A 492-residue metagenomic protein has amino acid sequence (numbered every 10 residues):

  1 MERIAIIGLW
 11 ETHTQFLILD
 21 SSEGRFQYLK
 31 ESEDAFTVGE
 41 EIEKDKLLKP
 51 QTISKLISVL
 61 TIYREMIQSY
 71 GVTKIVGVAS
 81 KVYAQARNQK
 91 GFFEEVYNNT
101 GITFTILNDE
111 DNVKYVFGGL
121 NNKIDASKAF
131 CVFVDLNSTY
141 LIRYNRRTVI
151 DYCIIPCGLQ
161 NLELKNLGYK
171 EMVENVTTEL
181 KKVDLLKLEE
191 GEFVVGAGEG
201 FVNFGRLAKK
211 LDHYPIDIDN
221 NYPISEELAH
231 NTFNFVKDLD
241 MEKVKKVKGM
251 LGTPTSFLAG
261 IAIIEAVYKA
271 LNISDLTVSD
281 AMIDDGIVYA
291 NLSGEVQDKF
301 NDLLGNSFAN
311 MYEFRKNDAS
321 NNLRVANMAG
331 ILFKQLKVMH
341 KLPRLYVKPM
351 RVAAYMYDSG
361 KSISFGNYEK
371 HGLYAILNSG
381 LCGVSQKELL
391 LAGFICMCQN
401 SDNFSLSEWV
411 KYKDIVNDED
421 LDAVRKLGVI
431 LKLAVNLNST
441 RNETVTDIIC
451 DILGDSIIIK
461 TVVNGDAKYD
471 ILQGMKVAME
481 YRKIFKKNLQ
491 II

Functional and structural regions predicted by a protein language model:
M1-A5, L9-Q15, L19-S80, K90-F104: N-terminal glycine/serine-rich phosphate-binding loop of ATP-dependent small-molecule kinases, especially carbohydrate
I4, E41-E65, Y83-R87, N98-N122 (+8 more regions): Helical "lid/coupling" subdomains associated with nucleotide-phosphate turnover
T14, F26, T139, V149 (+1 more regions): Hydrophobic residues embedded in beta-strands of well-ordered beta-sheets
I18, L141-R143: Conserved blade-register residue in beta-propeller folds
V134-S138: Active-site-adjacent helix-turn-beta-strand microarchitecture at beta-sheet edges that either contains or buttresses
S274, F485-I492: A short amphipathic beta-strand at an alpha->beta junction
S439-V445, I484-K487: Short secondary-structure junctions
A467-N488: Short, non-transmembrane amphipathic alpha-helical segments
